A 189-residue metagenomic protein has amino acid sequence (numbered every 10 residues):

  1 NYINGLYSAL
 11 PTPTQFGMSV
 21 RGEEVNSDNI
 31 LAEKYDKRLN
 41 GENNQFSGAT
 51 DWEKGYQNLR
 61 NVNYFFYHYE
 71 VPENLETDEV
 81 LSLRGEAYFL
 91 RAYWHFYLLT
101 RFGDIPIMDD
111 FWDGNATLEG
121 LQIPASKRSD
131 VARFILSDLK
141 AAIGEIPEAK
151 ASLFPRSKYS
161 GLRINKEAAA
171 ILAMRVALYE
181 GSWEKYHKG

Functional and structural regions predicted by a protein language model:
Y2-E24: Hydrophobic alpha-helical membrane-insertion signals
N4-T12, A32-F102, L118-R133, L139-P155: Conserved, well-structured interaction surfaces
Y88, A170-V176: TPR/Sel1-like alpha-solenoid repeat signature
L99-T100, P106, K150, Y179-K188: Short coil/turn linking the two alpha-helices of tandem helical-hairpin repeats
D104-G114: Short, flexible, mixed-charge acidic loops at enzyme active sites
F111, A125-R128, I171, E184-G189: Acidic, serine/threonine/proline-rich low-complexity intrinsically disordered regions
Y159-E167: Aromatic-lined, polymer-binding surfaces characteristic of secreted/periplasmic polysaccharide-degrading enzymes
